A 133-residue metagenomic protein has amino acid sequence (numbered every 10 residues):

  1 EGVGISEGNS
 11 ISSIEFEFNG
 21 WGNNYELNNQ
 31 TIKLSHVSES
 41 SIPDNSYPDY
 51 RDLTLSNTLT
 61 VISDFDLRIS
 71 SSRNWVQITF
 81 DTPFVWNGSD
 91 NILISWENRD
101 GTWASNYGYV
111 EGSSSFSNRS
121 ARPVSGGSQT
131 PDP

Functional and structural regions predicted by a protein language model:
E1-W21: A short beta-strand-loop element at or near the start of a globular domain
S10, N24-Q30: Short N-terminal amphipathic alpha-helices
S10-E15, S40-I42, L53, D132-P133: Small cysteine-rich, disulfide-bonded extracellular modules of the LU/uPAR three-finger superfamily and closely related
N19-G22, G108-Y109, S128: Intrinsically disordered, low-complexity boundary segments flanking structured domains
N28-F116: Aromatic- and Gly/Pro-enriched, solvent-exposed loop/edge beta-strand patches characteristic of beta-rich domains
S117-P133: PGST-rich, cysteine-poor low-complexity/disordered linker and tail segments that act as flexible spacers
